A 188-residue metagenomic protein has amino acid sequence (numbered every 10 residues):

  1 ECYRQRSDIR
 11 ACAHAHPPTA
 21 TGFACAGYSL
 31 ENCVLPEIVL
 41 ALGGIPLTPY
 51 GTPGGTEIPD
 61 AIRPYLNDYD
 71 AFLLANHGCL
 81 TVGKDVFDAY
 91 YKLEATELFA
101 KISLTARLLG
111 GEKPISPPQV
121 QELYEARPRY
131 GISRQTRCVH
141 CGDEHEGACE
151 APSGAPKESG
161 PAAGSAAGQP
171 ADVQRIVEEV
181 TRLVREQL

Functional and structural regions predicted by a protein language model:
E1-L188: Glycine-rich flexible loops
